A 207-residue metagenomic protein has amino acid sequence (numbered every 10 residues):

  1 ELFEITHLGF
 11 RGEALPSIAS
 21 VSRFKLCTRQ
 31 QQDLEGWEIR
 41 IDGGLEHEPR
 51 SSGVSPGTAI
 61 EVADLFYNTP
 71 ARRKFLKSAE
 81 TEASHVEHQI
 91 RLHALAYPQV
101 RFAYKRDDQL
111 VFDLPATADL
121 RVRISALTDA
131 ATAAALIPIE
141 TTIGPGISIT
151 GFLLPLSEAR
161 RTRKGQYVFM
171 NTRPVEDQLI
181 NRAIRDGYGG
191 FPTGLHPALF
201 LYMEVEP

Functional and structural regions predicted by a protein language model:
E1-P207: N-terminal phosphate-binding caps/lids of nucleotide- and nucleic-acid-binding domains
